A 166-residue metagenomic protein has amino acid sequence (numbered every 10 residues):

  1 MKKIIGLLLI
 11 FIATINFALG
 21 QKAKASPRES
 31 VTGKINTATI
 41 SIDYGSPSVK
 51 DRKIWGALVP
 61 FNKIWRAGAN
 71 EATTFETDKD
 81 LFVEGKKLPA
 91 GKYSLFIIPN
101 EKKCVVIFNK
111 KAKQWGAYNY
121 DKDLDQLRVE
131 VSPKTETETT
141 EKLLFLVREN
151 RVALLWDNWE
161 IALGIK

Functional and structural regions predicted by a protein language model:
M1-A23: Bacterial Sec-dependent N-terminal signal peptides
G20-P89, S94-K166: Targeting-peptide/extracellular-domain and disordered-appendage signature
